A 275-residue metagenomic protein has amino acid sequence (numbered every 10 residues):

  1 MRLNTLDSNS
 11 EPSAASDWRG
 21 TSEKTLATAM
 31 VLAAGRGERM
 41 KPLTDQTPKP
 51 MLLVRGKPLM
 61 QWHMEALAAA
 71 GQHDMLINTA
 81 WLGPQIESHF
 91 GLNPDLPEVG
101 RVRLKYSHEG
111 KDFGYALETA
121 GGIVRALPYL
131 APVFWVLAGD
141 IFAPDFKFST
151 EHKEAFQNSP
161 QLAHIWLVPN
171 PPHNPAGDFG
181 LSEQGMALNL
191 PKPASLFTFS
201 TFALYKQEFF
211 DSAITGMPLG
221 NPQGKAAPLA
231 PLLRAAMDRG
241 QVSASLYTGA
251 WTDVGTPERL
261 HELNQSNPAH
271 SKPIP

Functional and structural regions predicted by a protein language model:
R2-L6, S16-I86, F148: N-terminal glycine-rich phosphate-binding loop and ensuing alpha1 helix
T28, H73-M75, R103, L162-A163 (+1 more regions): Residues at the starts of beta-strands that form the adenosine-phosphate
A29-M30, V54, E87-L104: Short acidic, glycine/proline-enriched helix-loop-strand junctions
M40, I86-F90, A213, L263: Hydrophobic packing residues within well-ordered alpha-helices of enzyme cores
A80, S107-E109, W166, L190 (+1 more regions): Conserved beta-strand termini and adjacent loop/short-helix elements that scaffold enzyme active sites in alpha/beta
P94-G177, S182-E183: Conserved beta-loop-beta/alpha segment of the NTase-like Rossmann-fold superfamily that binds/positions NTPs
F134-W135, F142, F146-Q157, N170-H173 (+1 more regions): Catalytic-core segments of class I nucleotidyltransferases/pyrophosphorylases that form NMP-activated intermediates
